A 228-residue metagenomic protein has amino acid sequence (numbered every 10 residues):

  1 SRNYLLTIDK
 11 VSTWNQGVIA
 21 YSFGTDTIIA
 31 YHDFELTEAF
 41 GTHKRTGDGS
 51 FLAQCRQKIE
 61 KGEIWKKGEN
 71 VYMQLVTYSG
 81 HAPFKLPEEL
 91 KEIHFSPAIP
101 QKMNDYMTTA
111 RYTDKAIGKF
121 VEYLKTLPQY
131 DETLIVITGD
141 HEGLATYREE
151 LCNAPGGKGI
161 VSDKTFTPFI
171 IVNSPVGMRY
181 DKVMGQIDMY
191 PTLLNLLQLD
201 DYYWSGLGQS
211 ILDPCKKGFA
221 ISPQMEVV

Functional and structural regions predicted by a protein language model:
S1-V228: Solvent-exposed soluble domains appended to multi-pass membrane proteins
